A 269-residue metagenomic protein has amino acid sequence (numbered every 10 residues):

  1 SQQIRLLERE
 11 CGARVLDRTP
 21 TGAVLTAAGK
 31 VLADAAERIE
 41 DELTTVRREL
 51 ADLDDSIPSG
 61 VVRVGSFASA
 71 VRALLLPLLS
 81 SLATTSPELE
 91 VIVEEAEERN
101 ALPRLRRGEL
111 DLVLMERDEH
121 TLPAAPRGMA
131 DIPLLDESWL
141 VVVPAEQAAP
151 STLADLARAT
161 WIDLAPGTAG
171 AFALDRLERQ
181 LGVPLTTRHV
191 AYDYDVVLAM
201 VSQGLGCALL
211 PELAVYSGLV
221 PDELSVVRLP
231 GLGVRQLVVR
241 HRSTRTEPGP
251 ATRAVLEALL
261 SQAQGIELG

Functional and structural regions predicted by a protein language model:
R5-L25: A short LG(V/I)-centered, amphipathic sequence patch enriched for acidic residue(s) preceding the LG motif
E10-C11, L32-D54: Alpha-helical linker/hinge and terminal dimerization helices associated with HTH transcriptional regulators
S59-L122: Central regulatory/effector-binding core of bacterial HTH transcription factors
S66, E97-L102, R106-L110, E116 (+1 more regions): Hydrophobic hinge/microswitch elements
L74, A148-A149, S225-G269: A late-sequence structural motif
E116, S151-L153, A157-L181, P248-E257 (+1 more regions): Secondary-structure junction motif
P123-P133, E137, D195-R245: Beta-alpha-beta core module
P126-P166: Flexible hinge/capping segments at coil-to-helix
